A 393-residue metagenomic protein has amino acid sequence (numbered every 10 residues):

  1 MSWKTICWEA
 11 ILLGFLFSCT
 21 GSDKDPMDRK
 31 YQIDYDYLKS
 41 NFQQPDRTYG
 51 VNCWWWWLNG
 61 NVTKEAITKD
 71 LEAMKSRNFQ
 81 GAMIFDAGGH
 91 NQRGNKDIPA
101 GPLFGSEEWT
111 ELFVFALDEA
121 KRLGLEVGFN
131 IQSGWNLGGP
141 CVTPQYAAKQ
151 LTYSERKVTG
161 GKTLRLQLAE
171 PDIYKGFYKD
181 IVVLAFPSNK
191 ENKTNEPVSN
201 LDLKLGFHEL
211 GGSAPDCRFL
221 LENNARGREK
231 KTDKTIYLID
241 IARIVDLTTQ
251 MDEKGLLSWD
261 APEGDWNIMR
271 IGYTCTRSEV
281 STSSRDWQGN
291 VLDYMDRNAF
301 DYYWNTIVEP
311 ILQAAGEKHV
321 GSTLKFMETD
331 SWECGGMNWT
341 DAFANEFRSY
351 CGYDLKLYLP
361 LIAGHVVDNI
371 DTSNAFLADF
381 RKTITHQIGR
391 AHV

Functional and structural regions predicted by a protein language model:
M1-W8: Bacterial N-terminal signal peptides that target proteins for export
F17-S18: C-terminal motif of bacterial Sec signal peptides marking the signal peptidase cleavage site
G21-S22: Active-site cradle of extracellular carbohydrate-active enzymes
D25-D34: N-terminal low-complexity, Pro/Thr/Ser-rich intrinsically disordered segments that act as propeptides or flexible
I33-P45, G50-N52, N59-V62, A66-T68 (+4 more regions): Mature extracytoplasmic enzyme cores
F85-G101: Glycine-rich, proline-tolerant flexible connector loops at the mouths of alpha/beta enzymes
A391-V393: Conserved small/polar residues in nucleotide/adenosyl-binding loops
